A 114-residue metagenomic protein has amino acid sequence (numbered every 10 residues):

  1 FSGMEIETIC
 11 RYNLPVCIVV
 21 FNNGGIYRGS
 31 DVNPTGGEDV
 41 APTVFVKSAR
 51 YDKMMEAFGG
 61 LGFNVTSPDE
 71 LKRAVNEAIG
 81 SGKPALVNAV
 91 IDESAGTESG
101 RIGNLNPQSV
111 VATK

Functional and structural regions predicted by a protein language model:
F1-K114: Thiamine diphosphate
